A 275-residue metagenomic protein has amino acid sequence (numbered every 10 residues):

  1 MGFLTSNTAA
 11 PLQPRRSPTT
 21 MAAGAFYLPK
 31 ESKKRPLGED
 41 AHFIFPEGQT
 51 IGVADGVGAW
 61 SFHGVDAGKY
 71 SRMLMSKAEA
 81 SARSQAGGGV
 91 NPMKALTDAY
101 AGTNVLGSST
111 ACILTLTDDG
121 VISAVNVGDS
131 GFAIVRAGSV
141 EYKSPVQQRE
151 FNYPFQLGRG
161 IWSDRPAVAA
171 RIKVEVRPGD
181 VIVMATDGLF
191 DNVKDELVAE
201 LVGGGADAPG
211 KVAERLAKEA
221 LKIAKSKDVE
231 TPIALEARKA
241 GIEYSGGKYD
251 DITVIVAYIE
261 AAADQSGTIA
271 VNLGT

Functional and structural regions predicted by a protein language model:
M1-T275: PP2C/PPM-type serine/threonine phosphatase catalytic domain
